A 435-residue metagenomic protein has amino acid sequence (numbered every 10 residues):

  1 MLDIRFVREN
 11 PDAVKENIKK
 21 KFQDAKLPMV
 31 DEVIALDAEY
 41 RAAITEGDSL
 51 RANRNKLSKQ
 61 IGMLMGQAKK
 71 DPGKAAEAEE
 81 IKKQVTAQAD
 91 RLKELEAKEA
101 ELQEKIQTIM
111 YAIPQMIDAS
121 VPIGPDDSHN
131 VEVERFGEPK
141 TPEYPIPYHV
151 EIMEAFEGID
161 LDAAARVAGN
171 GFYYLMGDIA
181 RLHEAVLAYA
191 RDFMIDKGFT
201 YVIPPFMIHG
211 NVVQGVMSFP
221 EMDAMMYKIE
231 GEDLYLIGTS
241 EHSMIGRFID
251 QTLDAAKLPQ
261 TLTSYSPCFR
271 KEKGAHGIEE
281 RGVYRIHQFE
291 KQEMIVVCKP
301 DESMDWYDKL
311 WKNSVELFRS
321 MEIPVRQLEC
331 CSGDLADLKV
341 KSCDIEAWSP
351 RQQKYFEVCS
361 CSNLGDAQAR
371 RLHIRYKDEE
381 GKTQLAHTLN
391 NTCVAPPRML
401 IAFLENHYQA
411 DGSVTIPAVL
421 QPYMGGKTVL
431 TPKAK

Functional and structural regions predicted by a protein language model:
M1-K140, E154, G158: N-terminal alpha-helical targeting/anchoring segments
L27, R135-K435: TRNA-recognition modules of translation machinery and tRNA-sensing kinases, especially anticodon-binding
